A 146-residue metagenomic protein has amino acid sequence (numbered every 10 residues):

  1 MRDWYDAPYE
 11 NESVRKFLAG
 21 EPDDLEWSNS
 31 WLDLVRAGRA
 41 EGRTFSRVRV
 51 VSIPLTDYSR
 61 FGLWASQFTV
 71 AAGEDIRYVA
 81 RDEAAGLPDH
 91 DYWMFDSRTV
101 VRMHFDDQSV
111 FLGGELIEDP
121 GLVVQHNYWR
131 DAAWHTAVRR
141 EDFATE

Functional and structural regions predicted by a protein language model:
M1-R49: PLD-like (HKD) phosphodiesterase/transphosphatidyltransferase domain
D6-A7, L55-D57, V101-M103: Short catalytic/ligand-binding loop motif for oxyanion handling, primarily in non-cytosolic enzymes, centered on
P54-G86: HKD-type phospholipase D/PLD-like phosphodiesterase module
E83-E115: HKD (HxKxxxxD) catalytic microenvironment of the phospholipase D
Q108-E146: Signature of lipid phosphatidyltransferase scaffolds
